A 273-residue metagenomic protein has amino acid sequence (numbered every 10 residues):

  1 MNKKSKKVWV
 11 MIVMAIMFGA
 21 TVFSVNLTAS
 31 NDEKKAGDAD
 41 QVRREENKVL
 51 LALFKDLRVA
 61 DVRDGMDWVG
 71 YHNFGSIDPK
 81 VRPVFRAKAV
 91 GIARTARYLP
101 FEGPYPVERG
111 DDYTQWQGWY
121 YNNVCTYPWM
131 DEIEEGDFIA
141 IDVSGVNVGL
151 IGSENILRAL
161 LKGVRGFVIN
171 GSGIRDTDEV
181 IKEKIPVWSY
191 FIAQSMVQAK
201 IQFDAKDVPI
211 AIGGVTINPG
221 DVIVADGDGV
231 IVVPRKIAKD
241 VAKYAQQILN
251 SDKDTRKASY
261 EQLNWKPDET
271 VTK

Functional and structural regions predicted by a protein language model:
N2-I12: Bacterial N-terminal signal peptides that target proteins for export
I12-V22: Bacterial N-terminal signal peptides
F23-D32: Signal peptide processing junction and immediate N-terminal pro/mature segment of secreted/exported proteins
D32-W129, F138, S251, Y260-T270: Intrinsically disordered, low-complexity regions enriched in acidic/Ser/Thr/Pro/Gln residues
F74-I77, A140-D142, F167-G171, V187-S189 (+1 more regions): General beta-strand structural signal in soluble alpha/beta enzymes
Y121-N122, Y127-N170: Extracellular/luminal Protease-associated
L157, L161-Q194: Ligand/cofactor pocket segment of small-molecule handling proteins
Y190-T270: Acidic, glycine-rich flexible loop/linker segments
